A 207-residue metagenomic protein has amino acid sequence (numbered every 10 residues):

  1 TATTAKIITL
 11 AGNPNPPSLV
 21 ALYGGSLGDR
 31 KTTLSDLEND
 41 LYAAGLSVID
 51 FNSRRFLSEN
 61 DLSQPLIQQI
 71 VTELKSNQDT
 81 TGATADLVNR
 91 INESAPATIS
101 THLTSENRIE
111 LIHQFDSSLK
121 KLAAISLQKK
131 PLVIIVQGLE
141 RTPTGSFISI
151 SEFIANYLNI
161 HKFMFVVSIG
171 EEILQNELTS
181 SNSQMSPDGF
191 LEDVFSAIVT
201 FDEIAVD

Functional and structural regions predicted by a protein language model:
T1-R55, Q64, K75, L122 (+1 more regions): Walker A/P-loop-proximal flanking segment of P-loop NTPase domains
A2, P65, D79-G82, D86 (+3 more regions): Alpha-helix boundary/N-cap detector
T4, S63-Q68, Q175, V206-D207: An amphipathic alpha-helix signature
K6, E73, L87-R90, Q114 (+2 more regions): Charge-rich, solvent-exposed alpha-helical interaction surfaces
N15, G25-S26, T33, D40 (+3 more regions): The catalytic "switch" region of P-loop NTPases
Y42-S100, D202-E203: P-loop NTPase motor core
V48, G138-L139: Short, charged/polar, low-complexity loop and linker segments that flank or interrupt alpha-helical bundles
